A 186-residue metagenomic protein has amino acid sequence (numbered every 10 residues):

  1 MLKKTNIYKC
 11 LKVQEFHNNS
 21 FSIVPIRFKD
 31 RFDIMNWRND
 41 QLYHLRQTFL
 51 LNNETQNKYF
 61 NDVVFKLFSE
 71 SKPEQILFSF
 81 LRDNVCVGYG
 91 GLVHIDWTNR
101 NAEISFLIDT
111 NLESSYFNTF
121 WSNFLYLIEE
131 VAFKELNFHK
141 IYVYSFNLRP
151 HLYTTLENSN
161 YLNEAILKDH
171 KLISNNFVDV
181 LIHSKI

Functional and structural regions predicted by a protein language model:
M1-F21, P25-R31, L81-I186: Acyl-donor (CoA/ACP) binding surface of acyl/acetyltransferases
I34-R38, Q56, F60, L125: Hydrophobic alpha-helical core bundles mediating ligand binding, dimerization, or RNAP-core interactions
R38-Q41, V63-V64, S159: Alpha-helix boundary/capping residues
D40-L42, L107-I108: Short glycine/proline- and charge-enriched loop/turn segments that cap or connect secondary-structure elements
L42-V63: Conserved GNAT-fold acetyl-CoA-binding loop/helix
L51-T55, I76, L148: Short, conserved alpha-helical segments within structured domains
V63-S79: A short helix-loop-beta-strand connector motif used in the catalytic cores of GNAT acetyltransferases and, in some
